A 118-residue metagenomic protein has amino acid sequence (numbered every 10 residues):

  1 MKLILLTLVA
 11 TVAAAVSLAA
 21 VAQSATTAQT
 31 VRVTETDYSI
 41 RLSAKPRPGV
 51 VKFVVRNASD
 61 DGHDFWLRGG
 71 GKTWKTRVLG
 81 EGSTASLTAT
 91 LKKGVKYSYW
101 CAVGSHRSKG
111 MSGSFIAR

Functional and structural regions predicted by a protein language model:
T7-S17: Bacterial N-terminal signal peptides
L18-S24: Sec/Tat signal peptide C-region and signal peptidase I cleavage site
A25-T34, G80-R118: Extracellular/periplasmic metallocenter environments
T26-V50: N-terminal edge beta-strand
D37, P46, N57-S59, G69-G71 (+3 more regions): A mature extracytoplasmic/lumenal domain signature
L42-D61, S86-Y99: Beta-strand cores of secreted/periplasmic/IMS beta-sandwich domains, seen most often in copper-related folds
D61-E81, R107-S114: Histidine- and aromatic-enriched segments that form or immediately flank copper-ligand environments
